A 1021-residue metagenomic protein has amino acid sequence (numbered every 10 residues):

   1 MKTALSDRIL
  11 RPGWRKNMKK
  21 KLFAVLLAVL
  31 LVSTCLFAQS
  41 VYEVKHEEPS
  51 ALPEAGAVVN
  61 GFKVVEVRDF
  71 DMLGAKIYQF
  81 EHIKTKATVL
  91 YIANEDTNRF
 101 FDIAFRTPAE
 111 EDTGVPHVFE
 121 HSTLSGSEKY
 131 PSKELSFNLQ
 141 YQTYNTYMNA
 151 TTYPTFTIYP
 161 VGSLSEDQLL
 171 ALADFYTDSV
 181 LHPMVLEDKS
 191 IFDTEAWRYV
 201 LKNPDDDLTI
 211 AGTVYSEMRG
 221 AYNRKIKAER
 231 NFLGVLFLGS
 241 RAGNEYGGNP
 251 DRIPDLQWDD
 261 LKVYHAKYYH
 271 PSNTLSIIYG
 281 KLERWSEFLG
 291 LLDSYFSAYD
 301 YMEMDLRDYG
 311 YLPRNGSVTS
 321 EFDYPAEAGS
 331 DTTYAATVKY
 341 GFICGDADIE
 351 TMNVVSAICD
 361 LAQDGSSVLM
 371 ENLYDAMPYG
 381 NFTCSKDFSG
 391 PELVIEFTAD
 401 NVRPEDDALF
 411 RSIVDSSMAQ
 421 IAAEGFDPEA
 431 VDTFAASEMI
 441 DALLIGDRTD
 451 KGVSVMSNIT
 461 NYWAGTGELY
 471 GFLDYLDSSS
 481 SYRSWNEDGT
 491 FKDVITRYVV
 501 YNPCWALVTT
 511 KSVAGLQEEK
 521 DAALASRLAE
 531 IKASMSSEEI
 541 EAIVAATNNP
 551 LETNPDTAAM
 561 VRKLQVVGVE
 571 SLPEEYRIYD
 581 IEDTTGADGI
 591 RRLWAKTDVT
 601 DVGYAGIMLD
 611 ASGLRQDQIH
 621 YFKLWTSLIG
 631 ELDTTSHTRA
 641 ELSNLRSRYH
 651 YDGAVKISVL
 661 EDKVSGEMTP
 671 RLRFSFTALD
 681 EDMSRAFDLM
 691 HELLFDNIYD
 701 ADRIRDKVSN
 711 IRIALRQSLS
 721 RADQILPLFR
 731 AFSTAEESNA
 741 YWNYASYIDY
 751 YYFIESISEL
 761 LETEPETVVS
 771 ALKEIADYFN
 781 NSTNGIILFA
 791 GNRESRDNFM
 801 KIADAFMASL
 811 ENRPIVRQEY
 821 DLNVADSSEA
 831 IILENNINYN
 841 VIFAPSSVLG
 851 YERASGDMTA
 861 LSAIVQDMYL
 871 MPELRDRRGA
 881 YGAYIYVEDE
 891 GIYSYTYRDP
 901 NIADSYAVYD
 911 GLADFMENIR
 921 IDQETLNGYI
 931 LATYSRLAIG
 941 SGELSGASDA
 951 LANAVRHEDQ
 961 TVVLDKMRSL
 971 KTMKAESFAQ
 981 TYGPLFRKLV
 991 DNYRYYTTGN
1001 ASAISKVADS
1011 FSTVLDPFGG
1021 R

Functional and structural regions predicted by a protein language model:
M1-N17: Short, Lys/Arg-enriched N-terminal segments with co-localized hydrophobic residues within the first ~10-30 amino acids
L26-T34: Bacterial N-terminal signal peptides
Q39-P53, I278-G280, T433-K596, M608 (+4 more regions): C-terminal regions of mature proteins
V41-S50, S127-E128, E134-Y264, S356 (+10 more regions): Acidic/histidine-enriched segments that form metal/cofactor-coordinating and catalytic pocket/exosite environments
F80-T152, F156-S165: N-terminal cofactor/phosphate-binding cores enriched in small/glycine residues, especially glycine-rich loops such as
A93-E95, D102-A104, Y215-R219, K225 (+8 more regions): His/Glu-based metal-binding/catalytic segments typifying zinc-dependent metallopeptidases
T143-M148, K339-I343, A362-N401, Y651-V659 (+2 more regions): A structural supersecondary motif
